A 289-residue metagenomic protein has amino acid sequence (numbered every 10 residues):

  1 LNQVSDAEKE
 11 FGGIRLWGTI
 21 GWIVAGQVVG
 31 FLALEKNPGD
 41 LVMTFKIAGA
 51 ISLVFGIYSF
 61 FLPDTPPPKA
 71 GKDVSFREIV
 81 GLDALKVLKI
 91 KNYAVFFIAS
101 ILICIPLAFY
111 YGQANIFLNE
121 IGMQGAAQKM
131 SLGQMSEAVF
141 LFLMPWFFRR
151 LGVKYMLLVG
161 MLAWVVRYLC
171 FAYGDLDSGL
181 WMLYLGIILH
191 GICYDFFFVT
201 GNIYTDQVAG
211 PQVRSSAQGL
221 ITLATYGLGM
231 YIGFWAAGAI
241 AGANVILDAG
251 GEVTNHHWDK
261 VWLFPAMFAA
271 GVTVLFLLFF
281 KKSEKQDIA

Functional and structural regions predicted by a protein language model:
L1-S5, F196-G210: Intracellular juxtamembrane helix-capping segments at the cytosolic ends of symmetry-related transmembrane helices
K9-T19, V42-K46, N119-A138, W181-M182 (+2 more regions): Loop-to-transmembrane helix entry
F31-I51, A239-A269: A membrane-interface helix-boundary motif in multi-pass transporters
A33-L34, F140-V153, A241: Helix-to-loop junctions at the C-terminal end of transmembrane segments in multipass secondary transporters
I51-D64, W258-A289: Multi-pass alpha-helical transporter architecture, strongest for 12-TM Major Facilitator/SLC carriers used
P63-I98: Juxtamembrane intracellular "pre-TM" segments in multi-pass secondary transporters
N92-S131, F198: Helix-loop boundary and gating motifs at the non-cytosolic
L162-L176: C-terminal ends and interior cores of transmembrane alpha-helices in multi-pass membrane transporters/permeases
